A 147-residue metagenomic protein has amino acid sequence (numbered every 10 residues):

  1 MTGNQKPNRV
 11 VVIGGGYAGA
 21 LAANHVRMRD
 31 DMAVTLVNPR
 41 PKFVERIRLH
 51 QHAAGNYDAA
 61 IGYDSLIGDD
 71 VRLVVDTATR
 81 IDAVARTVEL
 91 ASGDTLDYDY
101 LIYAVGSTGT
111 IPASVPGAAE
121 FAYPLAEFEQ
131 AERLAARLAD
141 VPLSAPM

Functional and structural regions predicted by a protein language model:
M1-P7, R72-P146: FAD-binding core/adjacent interface of flavoenzyme oxidoreductases
T2-R72: Beta1-alpha1 glycine-rich phosphate/pyrophosphate-binding loop at the start of Rossmann-like nucleotide-binding domains
R46, P146-M147: Short beta-strands and strand-loop turn motifs
